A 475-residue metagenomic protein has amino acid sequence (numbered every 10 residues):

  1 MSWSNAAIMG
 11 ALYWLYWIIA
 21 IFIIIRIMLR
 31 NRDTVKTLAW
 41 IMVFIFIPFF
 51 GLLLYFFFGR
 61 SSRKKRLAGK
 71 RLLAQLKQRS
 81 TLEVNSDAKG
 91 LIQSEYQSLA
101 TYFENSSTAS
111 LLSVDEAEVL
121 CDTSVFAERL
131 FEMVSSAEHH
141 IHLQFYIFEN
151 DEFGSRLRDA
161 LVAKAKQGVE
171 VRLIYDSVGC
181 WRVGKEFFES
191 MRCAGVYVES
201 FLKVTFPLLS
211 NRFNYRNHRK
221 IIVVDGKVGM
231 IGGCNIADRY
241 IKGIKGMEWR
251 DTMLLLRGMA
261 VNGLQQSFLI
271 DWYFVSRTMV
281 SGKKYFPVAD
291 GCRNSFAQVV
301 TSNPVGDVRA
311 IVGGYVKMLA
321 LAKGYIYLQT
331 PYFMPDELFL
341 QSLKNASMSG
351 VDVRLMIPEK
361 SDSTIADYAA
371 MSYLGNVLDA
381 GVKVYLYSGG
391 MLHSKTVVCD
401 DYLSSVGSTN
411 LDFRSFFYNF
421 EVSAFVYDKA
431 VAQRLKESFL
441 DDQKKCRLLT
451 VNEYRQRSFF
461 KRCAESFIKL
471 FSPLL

Functional and structural regions predicted by a protein language model:
M1-G313, K317, L321, S361 (+5 more regions): N-terminal localization/anchoring segments of enzymes in phospholipid and broader phosphate metabolism
A322-G324, Y332-R354, P358-E359, S363-I365: Helical hairpin unit composed of two closely spaced alpha helices linked by a short loop
A369, G381: CN hydrolase (nitrilase-like) catalytic-core segments centered on the catalytic cysteine and neighboring Lys/Glu
V384-S388: Active-site donor-binding acidic/aromatic loop of nucleotide-activated sugar and phosphosugar transferases involved
K395: Catalytic-core elements of nucleic-acid end-processing and repair enzymes
